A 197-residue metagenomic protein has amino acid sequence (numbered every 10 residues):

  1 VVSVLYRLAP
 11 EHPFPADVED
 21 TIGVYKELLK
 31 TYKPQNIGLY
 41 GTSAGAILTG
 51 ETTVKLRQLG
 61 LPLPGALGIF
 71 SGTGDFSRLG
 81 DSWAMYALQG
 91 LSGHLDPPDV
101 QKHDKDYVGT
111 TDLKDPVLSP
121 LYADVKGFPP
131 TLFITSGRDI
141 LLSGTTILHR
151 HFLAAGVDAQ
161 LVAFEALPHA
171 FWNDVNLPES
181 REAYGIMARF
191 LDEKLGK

Functional and structural regions predicted by a protein language model:
V1-K197: Alpha/beta-hydrolase superfamily serine-hydrolase fold, recognizing
